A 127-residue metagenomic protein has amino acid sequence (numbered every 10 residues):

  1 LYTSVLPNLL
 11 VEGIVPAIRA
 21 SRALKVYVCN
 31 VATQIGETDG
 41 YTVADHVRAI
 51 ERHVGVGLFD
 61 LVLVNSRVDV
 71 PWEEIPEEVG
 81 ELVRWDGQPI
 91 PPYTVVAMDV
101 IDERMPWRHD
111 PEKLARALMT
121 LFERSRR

Functional and structural regions predicted by a protein language model:
Y2-L58, E74-P76: Conserved phosphate- and dinucleotide-binding cores of soluble alpha/beta proteins, encompassing both enzyme active
G40-R127: C-terminal functional extensions of proteins
